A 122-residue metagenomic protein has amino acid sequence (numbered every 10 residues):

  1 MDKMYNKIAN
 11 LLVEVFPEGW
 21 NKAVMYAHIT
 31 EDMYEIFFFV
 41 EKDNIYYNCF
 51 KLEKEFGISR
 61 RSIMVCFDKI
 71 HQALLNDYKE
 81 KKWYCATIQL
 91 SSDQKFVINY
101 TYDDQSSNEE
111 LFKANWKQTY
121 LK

Functional and structural regions predicted by a protein language model:
M1-K122: Contiguous interface-forming segments/domains that mediate binding rather than catalysis
